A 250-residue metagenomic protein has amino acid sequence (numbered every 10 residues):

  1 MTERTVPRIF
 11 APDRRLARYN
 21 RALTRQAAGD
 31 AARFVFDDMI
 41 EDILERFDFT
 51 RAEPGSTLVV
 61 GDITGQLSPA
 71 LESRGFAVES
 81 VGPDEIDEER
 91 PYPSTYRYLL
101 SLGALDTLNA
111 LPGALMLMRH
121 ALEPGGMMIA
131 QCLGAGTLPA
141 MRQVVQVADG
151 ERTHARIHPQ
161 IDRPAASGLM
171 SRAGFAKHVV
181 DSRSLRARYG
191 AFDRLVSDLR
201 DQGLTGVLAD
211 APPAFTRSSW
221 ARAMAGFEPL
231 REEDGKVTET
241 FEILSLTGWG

Functional and structural regions predicted by a protein language model:
M1-E41: N-terminal, positively charged/glycine-rich alpha-helical extensions of SAM-dependent methyltransferases
R4, A31-F36, R183-G250: Conserved Class I S-adenosyl-L-methionine
F34-G55, Q66-P69: Conserved alpha-helix/loop element of class I SAM-dependent methyltransferases that forms part of the SAM/SAH-binding
T64-F76: Conserved SAM-binding loop of SAM-dependent methyltransferases across substrates and taxa, primarily the Class I
E88-L99: A short acidic, Gly/Pro-enriched loop at the edge of an enzyme's catalytic core that lines a small-molecule cofactor
R97-P112, M116, C132: A short SAM/SAH-binding and catalytic strip from SAM-dependent methyltransferases
P112-M127: A short glycine-rich, Lys/Arg-flanked "PGG" loop and its adjoining helix->strand segment in the class I
I129-F192, T205-A209, P213: Conserved catalytic/acceptor-binding region of the Class I
